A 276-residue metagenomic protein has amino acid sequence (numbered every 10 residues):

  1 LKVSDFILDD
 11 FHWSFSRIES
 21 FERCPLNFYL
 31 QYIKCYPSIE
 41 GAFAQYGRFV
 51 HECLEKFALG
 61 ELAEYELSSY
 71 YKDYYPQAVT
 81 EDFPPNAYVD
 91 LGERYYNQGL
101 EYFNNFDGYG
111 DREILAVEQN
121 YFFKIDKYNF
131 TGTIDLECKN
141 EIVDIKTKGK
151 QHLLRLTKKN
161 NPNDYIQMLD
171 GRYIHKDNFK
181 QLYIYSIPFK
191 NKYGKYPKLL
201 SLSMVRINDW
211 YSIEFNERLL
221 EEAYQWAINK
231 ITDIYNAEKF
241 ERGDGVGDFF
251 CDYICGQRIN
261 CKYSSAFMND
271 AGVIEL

Functional and structural regions predicted by a protein language model:
L1, I174, F179, S186-L276: Metal-dependent nuclease catalytic regions and adjoining charged, substrate-binding loops involved in nucleic-acid end
D5-D10, P25-Y36, Y74-Y75, I142 (+3 more regions): Short amphipathic alpha-helical segments and their helix-coil junctions
S16, S20, S38-Q45, H175 (+1 more regions): Structural motif
I18-L62, E118: Nuclease catalytic cores
K34, E55-L62, T147-K150, I187-G194: Hydrophobic/aromatic-lined pockets within catalytic cores
A42, Y46, L91, Y95 (+2 more regions): Hydrophobic (often cysteine-bearing) scaffold residues that line and stabilize catalytic clefts of nucleotide/cofactor
C53-N120: A non-catalytic, helix-rich entry segment at domain boundaries
A116-L182: Non-catalytic protein-protein interaction segments used by genome-maintenance enzymes to assemble and couple activities
